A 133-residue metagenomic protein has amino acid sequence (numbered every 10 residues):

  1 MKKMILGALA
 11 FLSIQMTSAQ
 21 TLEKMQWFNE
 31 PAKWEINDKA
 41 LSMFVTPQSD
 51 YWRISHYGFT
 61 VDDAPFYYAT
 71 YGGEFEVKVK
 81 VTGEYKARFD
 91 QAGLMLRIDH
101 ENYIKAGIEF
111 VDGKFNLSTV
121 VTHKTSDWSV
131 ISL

Functional and structural regions predicted by a protein language model:
M1-T21: Bacterial Sec-dependent N-terminal signal peptides
Q20-L133: Extracellular glycan-recognition regions
